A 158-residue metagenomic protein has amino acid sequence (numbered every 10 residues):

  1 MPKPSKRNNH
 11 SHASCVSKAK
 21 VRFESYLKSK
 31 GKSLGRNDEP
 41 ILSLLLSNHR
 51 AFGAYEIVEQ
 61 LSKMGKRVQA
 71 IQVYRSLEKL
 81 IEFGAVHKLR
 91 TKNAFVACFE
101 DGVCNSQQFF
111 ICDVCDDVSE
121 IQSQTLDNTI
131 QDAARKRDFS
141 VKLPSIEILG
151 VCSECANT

Functional and structural regions predicted by a protein language model:
P2-H10, E154-T158: Cysteine-cluster motifs in flexible loop/terminal segments that predominantly coordinate metals
K18-G31: Short, Lys/Arg-enriched N-terminal segment that forms or immediately precedes the first helix of a structured domain
L34, N48-G53: Short capping segments at the starts of secondary-structure elements
E39-L44: Pre-recognition alpha-helix immediately N-terminal to the DNA-recognition helix within helix-turn-helix or winged-helix
E56-S62, V73: A short acidic, leucine-rich amphipathic alpha-helix
V73-F83: Basic amphipathic alpha-helical segments that dock to polyanions
E82-T158: Non-DNA-binding regulatory cores of transcription-related proteins, predominantly C-terminal effector-binding
